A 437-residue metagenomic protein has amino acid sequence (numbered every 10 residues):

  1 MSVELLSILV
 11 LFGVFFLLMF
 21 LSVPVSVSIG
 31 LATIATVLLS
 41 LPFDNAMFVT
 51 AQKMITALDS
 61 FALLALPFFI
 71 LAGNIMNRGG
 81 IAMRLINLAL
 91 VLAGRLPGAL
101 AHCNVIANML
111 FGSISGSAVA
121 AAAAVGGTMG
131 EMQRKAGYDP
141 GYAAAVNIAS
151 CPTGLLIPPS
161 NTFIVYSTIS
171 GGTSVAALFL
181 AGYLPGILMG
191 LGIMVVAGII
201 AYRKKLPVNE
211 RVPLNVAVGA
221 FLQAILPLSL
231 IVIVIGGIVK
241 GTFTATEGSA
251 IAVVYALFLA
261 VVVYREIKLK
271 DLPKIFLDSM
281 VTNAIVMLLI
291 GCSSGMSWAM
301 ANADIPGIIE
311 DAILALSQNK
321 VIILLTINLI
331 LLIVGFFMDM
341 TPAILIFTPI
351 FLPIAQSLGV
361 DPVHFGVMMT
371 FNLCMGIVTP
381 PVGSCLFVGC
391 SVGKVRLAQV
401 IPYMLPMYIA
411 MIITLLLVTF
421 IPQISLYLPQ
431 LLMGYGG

Functional and structural regions predicted by a protein language model:
M1-G437: Alpha-helical transmembrane segments of multi-pass membrane transport proteins
